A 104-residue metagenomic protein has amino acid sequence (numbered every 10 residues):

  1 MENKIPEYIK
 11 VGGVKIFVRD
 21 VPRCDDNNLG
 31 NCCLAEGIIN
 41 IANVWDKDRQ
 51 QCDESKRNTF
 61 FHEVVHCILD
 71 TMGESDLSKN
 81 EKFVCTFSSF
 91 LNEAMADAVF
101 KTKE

Functional and structural regions predicted by a protein language model:
E2-E54, C67-T71, S75-M95, T102: Active-site scaffold of zinc-dependent metalloenzymes
S55-E63: Short alpha-helical catalytic segment bearing the HExxH-like zincin motif of zinc-dependent metalloproteases
